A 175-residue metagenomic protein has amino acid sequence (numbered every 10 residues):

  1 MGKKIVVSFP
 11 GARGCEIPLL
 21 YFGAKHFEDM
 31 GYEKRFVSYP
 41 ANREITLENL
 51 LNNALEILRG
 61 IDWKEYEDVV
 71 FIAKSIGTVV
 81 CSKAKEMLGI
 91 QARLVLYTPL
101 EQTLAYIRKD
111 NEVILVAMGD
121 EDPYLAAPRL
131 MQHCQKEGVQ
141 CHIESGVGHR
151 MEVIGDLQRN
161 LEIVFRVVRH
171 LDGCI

Functional and structural regions predicted by a protein language model:
G2-Y66, V153: Serine-hydrolase catalytic machinery in alpha/beta-hydrolase-like enzymes
P18, P123-R129: Conserved alpha/beta-hydrolase "acid-adjacent" motif
D68-F71, L94: Conserved alpha/beta-hydrolase fold motif
I72-C81: Gly/Ala-rich beta-loop-alpha elbow adjacent to hydrolase catalytic centers
G89-E101: A conserved short beta-strand
D110, L115-M118, D122: Short beta-strand/loop motif that positions the catalytic acidic residue of the alpha/beta-hydrolase fold
D120-L125, H149-R150: Acidic catalytic loop of the alpha/beta-hydrolase fold
V147-L161: Catalytic histidine-centered segment of alpha/beta-hydrolase-like enzymes
